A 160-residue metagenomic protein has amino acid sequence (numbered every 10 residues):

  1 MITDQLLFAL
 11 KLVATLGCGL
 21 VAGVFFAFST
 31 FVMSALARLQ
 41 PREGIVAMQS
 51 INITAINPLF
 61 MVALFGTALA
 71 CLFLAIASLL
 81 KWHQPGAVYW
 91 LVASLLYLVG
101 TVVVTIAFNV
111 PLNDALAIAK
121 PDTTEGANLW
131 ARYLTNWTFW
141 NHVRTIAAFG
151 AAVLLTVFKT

Functional and structural regions predicted by a protein language model:
I2-A9, L20-F65, N113-T135: Interfacial loop at the N-terminal end of multi-pass membrane proteins
D4-G19, I76-G100, V157: Interfacial segments of alpha-helical transmembrane regions
A22-F25, L74-S78, T105, L155-K159: Structural signal for membrane-spanning alpha-helices in multi-pass inner-membrane proteins, emphasizing helix cores
T30-V32, M48-N52, L69-K81, V104 (+1 more regions): Membrane-helix exit/interface motif
N57-G66, T105, N141-T145: Select subsegments of transmembrane alpha-helices in polytopic membrane proteins, especially boundary-proximal
L64-L74, R144-A152: Core segments of transmembrane alpha-helices that mediate helix-helix packing or line hydrophobic substrate/ligand
V92-D114: Hydrophobic alpha-helical transmembrane segments of integral membrane proteins
T135-T160: C-terminal or internal capping secondary-structure element at the end of a domain, subdomain, or sheet
